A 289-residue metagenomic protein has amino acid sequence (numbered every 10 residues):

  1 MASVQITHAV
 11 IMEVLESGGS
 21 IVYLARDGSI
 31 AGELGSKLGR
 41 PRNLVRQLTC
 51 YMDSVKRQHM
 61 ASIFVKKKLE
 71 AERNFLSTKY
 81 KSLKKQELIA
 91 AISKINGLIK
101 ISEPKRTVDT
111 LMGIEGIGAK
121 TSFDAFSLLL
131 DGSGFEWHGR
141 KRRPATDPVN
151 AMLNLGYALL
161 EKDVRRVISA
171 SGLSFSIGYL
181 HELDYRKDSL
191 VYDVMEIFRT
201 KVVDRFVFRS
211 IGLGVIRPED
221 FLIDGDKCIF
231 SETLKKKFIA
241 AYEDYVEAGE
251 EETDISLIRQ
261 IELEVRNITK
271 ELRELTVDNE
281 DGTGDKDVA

Functional and structural regions predicted by a protein language model:
M1-L48: Trp/Phe/Arg-rich N-terminal binding region typifying the photolyase-homology
A31, R40-A289: Active-site helix-to-loop segments that bind/position phosphate- or nucleotide-bearing substrates and donors across
